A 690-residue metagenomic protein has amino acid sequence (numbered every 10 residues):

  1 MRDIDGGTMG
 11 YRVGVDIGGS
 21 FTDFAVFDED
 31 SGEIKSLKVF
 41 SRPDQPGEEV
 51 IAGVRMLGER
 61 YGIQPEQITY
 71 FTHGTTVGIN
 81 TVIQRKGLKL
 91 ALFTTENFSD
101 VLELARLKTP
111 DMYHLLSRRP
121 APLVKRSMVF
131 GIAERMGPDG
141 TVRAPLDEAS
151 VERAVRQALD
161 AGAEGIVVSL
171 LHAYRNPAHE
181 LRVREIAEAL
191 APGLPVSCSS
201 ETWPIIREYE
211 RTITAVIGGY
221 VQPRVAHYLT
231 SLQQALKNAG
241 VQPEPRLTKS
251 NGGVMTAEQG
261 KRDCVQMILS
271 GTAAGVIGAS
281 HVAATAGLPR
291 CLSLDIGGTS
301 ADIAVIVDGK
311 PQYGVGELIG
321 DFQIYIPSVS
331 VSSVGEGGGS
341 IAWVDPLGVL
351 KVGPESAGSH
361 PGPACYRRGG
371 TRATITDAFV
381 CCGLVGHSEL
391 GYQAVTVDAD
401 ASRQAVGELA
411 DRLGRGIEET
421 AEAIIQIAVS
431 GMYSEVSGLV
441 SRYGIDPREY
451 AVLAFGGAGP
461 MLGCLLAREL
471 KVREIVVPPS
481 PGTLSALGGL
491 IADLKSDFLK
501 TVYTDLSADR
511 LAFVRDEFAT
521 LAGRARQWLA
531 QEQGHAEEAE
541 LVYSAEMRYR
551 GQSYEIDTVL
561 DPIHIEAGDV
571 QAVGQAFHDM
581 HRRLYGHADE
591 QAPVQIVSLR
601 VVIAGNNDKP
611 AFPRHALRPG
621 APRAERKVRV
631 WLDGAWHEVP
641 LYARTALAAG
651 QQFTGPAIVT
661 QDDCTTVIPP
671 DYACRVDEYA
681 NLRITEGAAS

Functional and structural regions predicted by a protein language model:
R2-A91, G137-D139, A144-V167, E180-S199 (+13 more regions): N-terminal glycine/serine-rich phosphate-binding loop of ATP-dependent small-molecule kinases, especially carbohydrate
I4, A149-G162, L288, G298 (+8 more regions): C-terminal, non-catalytic interaction/recognition modules in large multi-subunit enzymes and RNPs
F27-K35, K108-Y113, L123-V142, A163-E164 (+4 more regions): Gly-rich Lys/Arg/Thr-decorated short loops/hinges at beta-loop-alpha junctions or inter-strand turns that position
E29, K35-D44, A91-N97, S117-R119 (+4 more regions): Glycine-rich phosphate-binding loop of actin/hexokinase-like ATP-binding domains
S31, K35-K38, P65-K108, V167 (+10 more regions): Short beta-strand-loop/turn "lid" adjacent to the catalytic site in phosphate-handling enzymes
T75, S169-L171, S199-E201, S250-N251 (+4 more regions): Glycine-rich beta-strand-to-loop/alpha-helix junction loops that act as flexible
K89-T141, S199-W203, G488: Active-site phosphate-binding/coordination module
S169-A215, G219, L560-P562, V601-G620 (+2 more regions): Terminal amphipathic helices with adjacent charged low-complexity linkers/tails
